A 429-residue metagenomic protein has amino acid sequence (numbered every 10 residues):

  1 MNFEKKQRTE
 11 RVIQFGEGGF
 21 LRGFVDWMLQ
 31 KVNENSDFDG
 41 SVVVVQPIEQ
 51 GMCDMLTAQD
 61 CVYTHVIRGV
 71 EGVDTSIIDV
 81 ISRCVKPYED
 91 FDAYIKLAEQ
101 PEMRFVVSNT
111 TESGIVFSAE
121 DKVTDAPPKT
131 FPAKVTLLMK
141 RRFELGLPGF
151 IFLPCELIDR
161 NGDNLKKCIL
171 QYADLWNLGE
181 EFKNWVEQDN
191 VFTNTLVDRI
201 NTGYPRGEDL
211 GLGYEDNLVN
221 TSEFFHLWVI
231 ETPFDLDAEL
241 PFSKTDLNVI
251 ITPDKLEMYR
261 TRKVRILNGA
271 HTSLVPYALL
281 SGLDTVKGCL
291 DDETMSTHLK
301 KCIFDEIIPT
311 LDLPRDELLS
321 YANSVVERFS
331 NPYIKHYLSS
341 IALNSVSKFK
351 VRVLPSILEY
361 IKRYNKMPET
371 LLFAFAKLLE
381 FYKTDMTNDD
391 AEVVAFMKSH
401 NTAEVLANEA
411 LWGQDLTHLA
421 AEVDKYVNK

Functional and structural regions predicted by a protein language model:
M1-K429: Substrate/ligand-engaging "lid" and interaction regions
